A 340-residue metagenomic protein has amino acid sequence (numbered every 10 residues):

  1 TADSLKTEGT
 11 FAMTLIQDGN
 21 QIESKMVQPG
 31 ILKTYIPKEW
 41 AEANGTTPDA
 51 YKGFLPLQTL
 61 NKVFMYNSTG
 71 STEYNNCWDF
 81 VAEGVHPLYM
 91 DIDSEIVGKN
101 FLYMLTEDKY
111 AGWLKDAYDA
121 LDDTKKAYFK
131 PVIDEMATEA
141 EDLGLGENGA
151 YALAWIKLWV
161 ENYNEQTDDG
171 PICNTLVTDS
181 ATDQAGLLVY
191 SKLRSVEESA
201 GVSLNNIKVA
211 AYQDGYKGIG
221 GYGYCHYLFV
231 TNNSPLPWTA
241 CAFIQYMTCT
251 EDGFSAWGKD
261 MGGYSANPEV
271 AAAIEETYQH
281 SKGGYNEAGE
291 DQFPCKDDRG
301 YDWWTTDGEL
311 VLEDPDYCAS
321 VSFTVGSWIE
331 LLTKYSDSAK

Functional and structural regions predicted by a protein language model:
L5-L15, V85-P87, T178-L188: Alpha-to-beta junction loops
G9-P171: Extracytoplasmic ligand-binding site segments that recognize negatively charged/polar headgroups
G19-S24, T69-T72, D93-G98, Y190-R194 (+3 more regions): Solvent-exposed loop/turn segments at secondary-structure junctions within structured extracellular/periplasmic domains
M26-K38, T46-K52, S195-D214, G283: Ligand-binding "clamshell"
N61-G70, T106, G223-L236, A256: A bilobed periplasmic-binding-protein/Venus flytrap-type ligand-binding module shared by bacterial periplasmic
Y151, E161-N233: Extracytoplasmic/periplasmic substrate-binding proteins
H226-T306: Mature extracytoplasmic/periplasmic domains
P294-K340: Conserved C-terminal helix/tail region of periplasmic/extracytoplasmic solute-binding proteins
